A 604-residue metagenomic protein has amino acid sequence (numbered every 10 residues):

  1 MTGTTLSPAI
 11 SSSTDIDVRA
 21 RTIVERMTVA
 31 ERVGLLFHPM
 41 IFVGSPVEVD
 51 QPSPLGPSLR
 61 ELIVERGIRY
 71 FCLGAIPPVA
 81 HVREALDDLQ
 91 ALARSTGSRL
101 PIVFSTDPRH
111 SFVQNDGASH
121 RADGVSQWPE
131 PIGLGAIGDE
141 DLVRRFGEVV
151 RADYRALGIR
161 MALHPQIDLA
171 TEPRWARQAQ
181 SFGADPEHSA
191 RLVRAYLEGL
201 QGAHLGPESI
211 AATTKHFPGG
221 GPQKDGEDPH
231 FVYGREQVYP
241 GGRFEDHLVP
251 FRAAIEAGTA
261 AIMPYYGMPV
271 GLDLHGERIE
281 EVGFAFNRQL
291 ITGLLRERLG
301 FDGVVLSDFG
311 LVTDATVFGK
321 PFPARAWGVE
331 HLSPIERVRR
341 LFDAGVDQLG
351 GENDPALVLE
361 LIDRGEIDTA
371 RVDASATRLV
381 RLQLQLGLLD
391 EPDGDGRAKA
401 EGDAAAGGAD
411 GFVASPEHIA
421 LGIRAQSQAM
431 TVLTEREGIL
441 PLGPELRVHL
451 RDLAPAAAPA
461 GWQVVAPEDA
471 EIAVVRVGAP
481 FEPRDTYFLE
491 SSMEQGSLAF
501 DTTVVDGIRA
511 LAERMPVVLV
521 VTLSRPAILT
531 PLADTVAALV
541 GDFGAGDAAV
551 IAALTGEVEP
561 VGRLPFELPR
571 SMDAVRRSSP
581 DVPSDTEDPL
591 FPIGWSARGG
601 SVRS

Functional and structural regions predicted by a protein language model:
M1-V18, L55, A156, A285 (+6 more regions): C-terminal non-catalytic regions of proteins with extracellular/luminal or membrane-system context
T2-H216, L248-M263, E281-G351, I367-L388 (+4 more regions): N-terminal beta-rich core of secreted/periplasmic extracellular enzymes
D116-G117, G226-E227, L272-R278, V282 (+3 more regions): Histidine/acidic-residue-rich catalytic or RNA/ligand-binding cores of hydrolases and nuclease-related proteins
S126-W128, R177-Q180, E227-R235, G319-P323 (+2 more regions): Short glycine/proline- and charge-enriched loop/turn segments that cap or connect secondary-structure elements
G220: Glycine-rich phosphate/diphosphate-binding loop of Rossmann-like nucleotide-binding domains
K224-D246: Binuclear metal-dependent hydrolase catalytic cores centered on His/Asp/Glu-rich metal-binding motifs
Y265-L272: Extended catalytic-interface subdomain
T377, L384-A409: Conserved, charged catalytic cores of large soluble enzymes
